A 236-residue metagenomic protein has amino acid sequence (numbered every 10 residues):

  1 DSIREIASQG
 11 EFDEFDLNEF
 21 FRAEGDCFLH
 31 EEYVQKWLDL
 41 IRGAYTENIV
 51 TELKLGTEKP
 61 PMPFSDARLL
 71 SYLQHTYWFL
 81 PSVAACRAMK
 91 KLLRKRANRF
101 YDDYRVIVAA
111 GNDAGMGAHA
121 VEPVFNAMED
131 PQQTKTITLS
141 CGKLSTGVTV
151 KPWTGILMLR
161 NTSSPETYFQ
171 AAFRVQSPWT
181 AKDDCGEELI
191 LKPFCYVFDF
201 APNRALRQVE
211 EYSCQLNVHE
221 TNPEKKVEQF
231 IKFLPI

Functional and structural regions predicted by a protein language model:
D1-H75: Interdomain helical connector at the RecA1-RecA2 junction of SF1/SF2 helicase-like NTPases
L40, A44, L92, R96 (+2 more regions): Generic, well-ordered alpha-helical scaffold segments in large soluble proteins
R42-L70, R96-Y101, M128-Q132, P178-L189: Alpha-helix termini
K59-F64, K91, C141-K143: Short alpha-helical segments and helix-capping/turn motifs at coil-helix boundaries
L69, P81-V108: Conserved helicase motor "Helicase C" RecA-like lobe of SF1/SF2 P-loop NTPases
Q74-S82: Conserved RecA-like ASCE P-loop NTPase motor core of nucleic-acid helicases/translocases
Y101, R105-E220: Conserved RecA-like P-loop NTPase helicase motor core
N217-I236: Non-catalytic, charged low-complexity extensions flanking SF2 helicase motor domains
